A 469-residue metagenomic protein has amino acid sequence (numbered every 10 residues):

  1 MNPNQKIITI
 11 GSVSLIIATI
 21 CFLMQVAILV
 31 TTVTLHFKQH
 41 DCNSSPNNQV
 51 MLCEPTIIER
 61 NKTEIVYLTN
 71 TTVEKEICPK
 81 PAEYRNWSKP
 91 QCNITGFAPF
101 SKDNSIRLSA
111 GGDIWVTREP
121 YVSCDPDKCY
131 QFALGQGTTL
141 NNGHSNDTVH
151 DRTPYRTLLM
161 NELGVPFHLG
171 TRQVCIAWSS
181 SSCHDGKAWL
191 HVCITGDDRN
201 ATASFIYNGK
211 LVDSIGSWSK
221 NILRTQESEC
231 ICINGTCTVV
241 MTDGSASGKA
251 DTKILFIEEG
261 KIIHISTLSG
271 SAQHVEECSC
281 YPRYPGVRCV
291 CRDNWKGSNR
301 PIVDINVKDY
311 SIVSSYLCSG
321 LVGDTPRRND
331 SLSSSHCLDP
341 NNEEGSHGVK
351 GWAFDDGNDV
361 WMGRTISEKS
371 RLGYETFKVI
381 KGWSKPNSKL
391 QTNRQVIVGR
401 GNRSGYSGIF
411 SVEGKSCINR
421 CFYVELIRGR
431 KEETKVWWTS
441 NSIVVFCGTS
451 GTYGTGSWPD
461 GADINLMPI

Functional and structural regions predicted by a protein language model:
I8-K38: Alpha-helical transmembrane segments in eukaryotic/viral proteins
M51-I77, V174: Serine/threonine-rich low-complexity intrinsically disordered regions
N61, N70, N86, N93 (+5 more regions): N-linked glycosylation sites
E76, C289-C291: Extracellular cysteine-rich, disulfide-stabilized repeat modules
F100-S109, V349-W352: Short carbohydrate-recognition loop motifs
H191-I194, V424, K435, P468: Short tryptophan-centered beta-strand motifs in secreted/extracellular beta-sheet-rich domains of glycan-recognition
M241-S247, L426-G429: Short beta-strand-plus-loop segments that form exposed binding edges in beta-rich domains
